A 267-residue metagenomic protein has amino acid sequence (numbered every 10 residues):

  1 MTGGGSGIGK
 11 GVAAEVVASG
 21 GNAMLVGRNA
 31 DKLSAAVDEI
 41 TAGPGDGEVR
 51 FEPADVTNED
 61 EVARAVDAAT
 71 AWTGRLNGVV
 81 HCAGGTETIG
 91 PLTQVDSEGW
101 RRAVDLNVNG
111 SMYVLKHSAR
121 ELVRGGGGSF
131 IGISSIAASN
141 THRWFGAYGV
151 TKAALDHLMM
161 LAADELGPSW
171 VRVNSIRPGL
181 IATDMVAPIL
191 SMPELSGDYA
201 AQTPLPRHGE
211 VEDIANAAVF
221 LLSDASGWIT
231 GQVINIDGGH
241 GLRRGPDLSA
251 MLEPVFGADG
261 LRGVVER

Functional and structural regions predicted by a protein language model:
G3-G7: Conserved glycine-rich cofactor-binding loop
I89, T230-R267: Short C-terminal tail/terminal secondary-structure segment of NAD(P)H-dependent dehydrogenase/reductase domains
G90-L92, G99-V104, Y199: Substrate-binding pocket helix/loop in short-chain dehydrogenase/reductase
L115, T151, M159: Active-site helix of classical SDR
R120, D164-P168, G227: Alpha-helical segment proximal to the catalytic Tyr-Lys
S135: Residue(s) in the substrate-gating loop at a strand-loop-helix junction that position the organic substrate next
S175, E194-I229, I236-G238, G263-R267: C-terminal helical subdomain
